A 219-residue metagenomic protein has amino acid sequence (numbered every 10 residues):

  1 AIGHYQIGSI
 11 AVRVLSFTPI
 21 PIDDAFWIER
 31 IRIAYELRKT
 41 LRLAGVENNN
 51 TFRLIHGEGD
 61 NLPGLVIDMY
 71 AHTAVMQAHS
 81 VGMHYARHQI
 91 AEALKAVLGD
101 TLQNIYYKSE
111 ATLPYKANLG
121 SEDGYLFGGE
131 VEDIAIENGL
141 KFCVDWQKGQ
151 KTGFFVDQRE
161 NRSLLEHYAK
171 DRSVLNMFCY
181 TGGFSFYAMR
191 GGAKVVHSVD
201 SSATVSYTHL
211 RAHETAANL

Functional and structural regions predicted by a protein language model:
A1-A71: Non-catalytic accessory regions of SAM-dependent methyltransferases
D23-N49, M76-L119: Cysteine-centered catalytic environments shared across enzyme families
E58-L62, V66-D68, R87-F154: Non-catalytic substrate-recognition/targeting regions of SAM-dependent transferases
H72, F142, N161, F178: Conserved hydrophobic/aromatic pocket- or pore-lining residues that grip, position, or stack substrates in active sites
D157-A169: Conserved alpha-helix/loop element of class I SAM-dependent methyltransferases that forms part of the SAM/SAH-binding
H167-R211: Conserved SAM/SAH cofactor-binding pocket of Class I
A212, A216-L219: Single conserved hydrophobic/aromatic residue that forms the stacking wall/gate of nucleotide- or nucleobase-binding
